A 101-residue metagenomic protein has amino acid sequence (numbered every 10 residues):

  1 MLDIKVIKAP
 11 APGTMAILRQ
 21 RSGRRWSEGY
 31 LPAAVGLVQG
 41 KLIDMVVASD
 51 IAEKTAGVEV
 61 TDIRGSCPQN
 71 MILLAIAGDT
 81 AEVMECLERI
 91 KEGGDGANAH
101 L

Functional and structural regions predicted by a protein language model:
M1-N70, A77-L101: Long, contiguous binding/interaction regions
